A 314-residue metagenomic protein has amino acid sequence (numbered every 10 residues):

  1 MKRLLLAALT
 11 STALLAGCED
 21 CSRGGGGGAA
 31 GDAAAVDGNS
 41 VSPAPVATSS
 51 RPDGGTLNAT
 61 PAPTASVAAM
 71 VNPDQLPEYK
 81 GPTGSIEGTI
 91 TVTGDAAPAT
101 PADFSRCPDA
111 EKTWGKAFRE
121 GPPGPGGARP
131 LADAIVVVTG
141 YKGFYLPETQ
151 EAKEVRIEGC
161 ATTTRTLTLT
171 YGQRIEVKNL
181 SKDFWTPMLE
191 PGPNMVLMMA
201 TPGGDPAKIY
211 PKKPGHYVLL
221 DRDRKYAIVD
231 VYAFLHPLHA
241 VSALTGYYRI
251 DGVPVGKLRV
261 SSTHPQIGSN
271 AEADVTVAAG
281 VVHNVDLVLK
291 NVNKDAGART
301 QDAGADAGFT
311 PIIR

Functional and structural regions predicted by a protein language model:
M1-A8: Bacterial N-terminal signal peptides that target proteins for export
S11-T12: Repetitive helical segments and hydrophobic/amphipathic motifs
L15-G17: C-terminal motif of bacterial Sec signal peptides marking the signal peptidase cleavage site
C21-R314: Extracytoplasmic copper-binding redox domains, predominantly the cupredoxin/blue-copper superfamily
